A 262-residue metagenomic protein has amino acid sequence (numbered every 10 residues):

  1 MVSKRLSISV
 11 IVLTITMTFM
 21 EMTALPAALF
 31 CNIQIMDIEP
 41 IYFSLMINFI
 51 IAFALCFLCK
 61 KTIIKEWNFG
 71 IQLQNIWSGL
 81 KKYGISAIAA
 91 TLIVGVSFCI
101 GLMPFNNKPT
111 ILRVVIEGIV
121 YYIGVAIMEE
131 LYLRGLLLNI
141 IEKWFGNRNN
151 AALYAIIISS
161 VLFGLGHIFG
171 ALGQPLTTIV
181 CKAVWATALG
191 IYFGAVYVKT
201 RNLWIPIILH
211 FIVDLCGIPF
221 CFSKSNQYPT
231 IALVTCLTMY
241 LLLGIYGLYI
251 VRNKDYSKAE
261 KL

Functional and structural regions predicted by a protein language model:
M1-L13, A151: N-terminal membrane topogenic signal
M1-S3, I71-N75, F105-I116, R148-N149: Helix-boundary and loop/linker segments of multi-pass membrane transporters
V10-T62, S78-S86, K108, V114-E117 (+2 more regions): Alpha-helical transmembrane segments in multi-pass membrane proteins
I15-L25, A90-S97, S160-F169, F211-C221: Aromatic-anchored segments of alpha-helical transmembrane domains
I35-I47, N147-S159, N202, Q227-A232: Membrane-interface starts of transmembrane alpha-helices
I100-P109, F169-T177, S223-T230: Membrane-interface helix caps and helix-loop-helix hairpins in membrane proteins
L131-I158, P175, A195-N202: Membrane-interface helix/loop boundary segments of multi-pass membrane proteins
L209-L262: C-terminal membrane module of polytopic membrane proteins
